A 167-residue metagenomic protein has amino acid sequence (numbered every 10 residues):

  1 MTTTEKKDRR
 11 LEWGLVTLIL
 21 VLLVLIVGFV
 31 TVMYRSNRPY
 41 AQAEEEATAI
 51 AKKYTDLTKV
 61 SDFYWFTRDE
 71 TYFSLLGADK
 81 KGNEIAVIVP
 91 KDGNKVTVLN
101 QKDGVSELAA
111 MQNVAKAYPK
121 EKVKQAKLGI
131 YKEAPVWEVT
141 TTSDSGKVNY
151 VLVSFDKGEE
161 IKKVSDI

Functional and structural regions predicted by a protein language model:
M1-K7: N-terminal Lys/Arg-rich, disordered targeting/topogenic segments
R9-L11: N-terminal membrane topogenic signal
W13-V30: Hydrophobic membrane-insertion alpha-helices, especially the h-region of bacterial N-terminal signal peptides
V27-V30, V89-T97: Acidic/histidine-rich, surface-exposed loop or edge segments in extracytoplasmic proteins
V30-F63, V98-Y131: Short, non-transmembrane alpha-helical segments in secretory-pathway proteins
A51, F66-N94, L108-I167: Conserved histidines in hydrophobic membrane contexts and catalytic metal-binding motifs
